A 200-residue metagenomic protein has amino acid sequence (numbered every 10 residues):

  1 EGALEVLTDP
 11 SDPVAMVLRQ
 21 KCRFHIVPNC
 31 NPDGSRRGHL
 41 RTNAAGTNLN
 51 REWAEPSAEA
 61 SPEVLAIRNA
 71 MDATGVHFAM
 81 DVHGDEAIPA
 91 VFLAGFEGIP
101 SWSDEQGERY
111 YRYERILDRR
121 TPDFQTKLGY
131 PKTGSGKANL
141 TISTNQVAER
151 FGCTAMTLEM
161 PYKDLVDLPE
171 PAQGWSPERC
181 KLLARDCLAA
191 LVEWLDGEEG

Functional and structural regions predicted by a protein language model:
E1-N139, N145, C153-Y162, V166-E170: Active-site/substrate-binding loop(s) of hydrolase catalytic cores
R150: Catalytic-core region of carbohydrate-active enzymes that cleave or remodel glycosidic bonds
D167-G200: His/Asp/Glu-rich mid-to-C-terminal helical/loop segments that flank catalytic regions of hydrolases
